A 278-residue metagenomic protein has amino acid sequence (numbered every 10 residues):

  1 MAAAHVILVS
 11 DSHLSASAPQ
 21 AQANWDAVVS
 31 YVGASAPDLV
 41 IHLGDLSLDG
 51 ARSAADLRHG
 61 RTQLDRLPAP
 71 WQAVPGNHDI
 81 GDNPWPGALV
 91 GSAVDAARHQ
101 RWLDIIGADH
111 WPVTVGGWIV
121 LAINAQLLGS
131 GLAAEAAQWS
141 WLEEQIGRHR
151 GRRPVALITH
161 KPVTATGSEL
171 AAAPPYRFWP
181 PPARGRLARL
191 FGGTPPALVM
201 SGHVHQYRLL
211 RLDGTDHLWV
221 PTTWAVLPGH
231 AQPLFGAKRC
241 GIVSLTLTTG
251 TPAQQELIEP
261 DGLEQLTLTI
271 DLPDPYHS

Functional and structural regions predicted by a protein language model:
M1, L198, V243-S278: A short C-terminal boundary segment appended to hydrolase-like catalytic domains
M1-H59, Q63: N-terminal active-site segment of His-dependent metallophosphoesterases
V6-L8, V40-H42, A73-V74, L157 (+1 more regions): Residue-level marker for buried hydrophobic side chains located in beta-strands that build the well-ordered beta-sheet
S10-H13, G44-L46, N77-D79, A125-Q126 (+3 more regions): Active-site metal-binding loops of divalent metal-dependent hydrolases
P19, L132-A134, G229, G262-L272: A short, polar/proline- and glycine-enriched secondary-structure boundary/capping micro-motif
R52-P154, P174, P181-L198, L212-D213 (+3 more regions): Extended active-site neighborhood of metal-dependent phosphoesterases/phosphodiesterases
H149-S168: Short acidic, glycine-rich surface-loop motifs adjacent to enzyme active sites
